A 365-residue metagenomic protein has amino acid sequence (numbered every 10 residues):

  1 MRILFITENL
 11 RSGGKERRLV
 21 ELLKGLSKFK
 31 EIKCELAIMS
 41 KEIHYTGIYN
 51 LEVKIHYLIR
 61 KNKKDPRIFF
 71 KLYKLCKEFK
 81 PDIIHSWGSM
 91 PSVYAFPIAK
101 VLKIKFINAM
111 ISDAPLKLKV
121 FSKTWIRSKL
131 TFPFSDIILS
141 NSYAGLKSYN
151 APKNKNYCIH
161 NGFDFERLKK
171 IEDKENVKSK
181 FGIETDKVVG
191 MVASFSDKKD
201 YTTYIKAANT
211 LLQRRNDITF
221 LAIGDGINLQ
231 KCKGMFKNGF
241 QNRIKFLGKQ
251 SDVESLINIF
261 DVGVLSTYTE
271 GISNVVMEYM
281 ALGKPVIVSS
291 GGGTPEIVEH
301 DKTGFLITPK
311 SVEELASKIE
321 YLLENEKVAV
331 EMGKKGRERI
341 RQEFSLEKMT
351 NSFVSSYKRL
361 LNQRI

Functional and structural regions predicted by a protein language model:
F5-R67, S148, I227-N228: N-terminal strand-loop element at the rim of the active site of nucleotide-sugar-dependent glycosyltransferases
G13-K24, K187, M191-T210, I227-Q230 (+2 more regions): A conserved mid-protein helix/loop that constitutes part of the nucleotide-sugar donor-binding site
I38, P285-V288, V298: Short hydrophobic beta-strand element within catalytic cores of glycosyltransferases and related nucleotide-activated
K63, R67, K147-N150, G162-K180 (+1 more regions): Acidic anion/phosphate-binding donor-loop and adjacent secondary structure in glycosyltransferase catalytic cores
S86-Y94, M110: Short His-centered aromatic/hydrophobic patch
K233-G248: Nucleotide-activated donor-binding/catalytic signature segment of Leloir-type glycosyltransferases, i.e., the conserved
K249, Y268: Aromatic "clamp/platform" in nucleotide-sugar-dependent glycosyltransferases that forms part of the donor/acceptor
H300-D301, F305-V312, Y321-K327: Conserved acidic donor-binding segment of nucleotide-sugar-dependent glycosyltransferases
